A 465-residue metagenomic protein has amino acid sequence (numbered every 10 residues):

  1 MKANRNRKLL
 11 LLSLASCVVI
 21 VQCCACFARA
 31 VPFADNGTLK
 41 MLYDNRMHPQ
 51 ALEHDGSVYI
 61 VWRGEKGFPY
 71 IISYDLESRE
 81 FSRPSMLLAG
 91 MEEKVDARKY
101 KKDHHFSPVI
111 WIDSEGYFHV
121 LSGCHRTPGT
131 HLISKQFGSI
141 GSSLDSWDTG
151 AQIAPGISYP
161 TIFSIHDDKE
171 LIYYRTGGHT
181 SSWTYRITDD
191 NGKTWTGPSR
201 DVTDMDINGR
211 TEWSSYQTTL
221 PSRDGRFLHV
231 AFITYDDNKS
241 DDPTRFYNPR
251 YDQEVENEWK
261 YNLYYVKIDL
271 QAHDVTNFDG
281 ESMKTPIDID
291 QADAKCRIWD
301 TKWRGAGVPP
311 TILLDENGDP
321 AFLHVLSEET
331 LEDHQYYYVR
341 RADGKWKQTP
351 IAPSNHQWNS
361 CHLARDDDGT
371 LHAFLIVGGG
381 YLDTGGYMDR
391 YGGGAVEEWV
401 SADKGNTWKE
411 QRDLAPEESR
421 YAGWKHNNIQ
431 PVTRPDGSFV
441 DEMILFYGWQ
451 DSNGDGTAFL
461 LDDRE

Functional and structural regions predicted by a protein language model:
M1-N6: N-terminal secretory signal peptides that target proteins for export/translocation
K8-L11: Short, hydrophobic alpha-helical membrane anchors of single-pass surface/secreted proteins
S13-Q22: Bacterial N-terminal signal peptides
C23-A28: Membrane-interface motif at the C-terminal end of an N-terminal transmembrane signal
R29-E465: Extracellular, repeat-based ectodomains that mediate carbohydrate processing or recognition
